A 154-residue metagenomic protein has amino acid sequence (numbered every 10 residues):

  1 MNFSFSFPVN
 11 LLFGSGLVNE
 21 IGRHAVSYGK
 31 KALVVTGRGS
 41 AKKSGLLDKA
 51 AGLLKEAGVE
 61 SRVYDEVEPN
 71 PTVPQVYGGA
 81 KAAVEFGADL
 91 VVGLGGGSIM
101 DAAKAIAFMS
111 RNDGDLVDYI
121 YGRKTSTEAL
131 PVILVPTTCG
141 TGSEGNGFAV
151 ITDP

Functional and structural regions predicted by a protein language model:
M1-S27: N-terminal amphipathic/basic leader segments beginning at the initiator methionine
V9, N19, R111-P154: A glycine/threonine-rich phosphate-anchoring loop and its flanking beta-alpha core in nucleotide/phosphate-binding
V18-L33, G52-E56: Glycine-rich phosphate/diphosphate-binding loops that line cofactor/substrate pockets in enzymes
K31, E60, P131: Residues at the starts of beta-strands that form the adenosine-phosphate
L33-V34, L90-V92, I133: Conserved beta-strand elements of the Class I
R38-L46: Glycine-rich phosphate-binding loops at beta-strand->alpha-helix junctions
G45-G114, R123: N-terminal small/polar loop signature for handling phosphorylated ligands or for N-terminal nucleophile
